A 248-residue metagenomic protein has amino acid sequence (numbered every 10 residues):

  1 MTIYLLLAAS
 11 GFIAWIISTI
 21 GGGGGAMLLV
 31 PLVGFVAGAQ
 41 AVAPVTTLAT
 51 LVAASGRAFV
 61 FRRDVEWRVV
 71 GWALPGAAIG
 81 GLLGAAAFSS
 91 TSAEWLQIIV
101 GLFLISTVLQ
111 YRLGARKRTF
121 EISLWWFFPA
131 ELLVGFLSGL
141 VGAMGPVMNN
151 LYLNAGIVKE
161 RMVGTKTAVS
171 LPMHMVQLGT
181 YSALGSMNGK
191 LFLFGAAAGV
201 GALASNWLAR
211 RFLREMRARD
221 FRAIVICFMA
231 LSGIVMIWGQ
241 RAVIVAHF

Functional and structural regions predicted by a protein language model:
Y4, T47, V100-L104, V108 (+3 more regions): Residues within membrane-spanning alpha-helices of integral membrane proteins, especially the hydrophobic core/packing
Y4-W72, A130-G135, A143-N206: Small-residue-rich hydrophobic segments that form or flank transmembrane alpha-helices in multi-pass membrane proteins
V30, A85-E94, T119, Y181-L193 (+1 more regions): Membrane-interface helix termini and inter-helical loops of multi-pass transporters
A54-D64, A85, I99-S123, W207-R211 (+1 more regions): Transmembrane helix exit motif
R63-R68, A115-I122, A155-E160, L213-D220: Membrane-interface helix-boundary motifs at transmembrane edges
W67-W72, S90-L104, E215, R219-A223 (+1 more regions): Loop-to-transmembrane alpha-helix entry segments
A78-G84, G199-A209: Transmembrane alpha-helices of Major Facilitator/SLC transporters
N206-A230: Interfacial loop-to-transmembrane junctions
